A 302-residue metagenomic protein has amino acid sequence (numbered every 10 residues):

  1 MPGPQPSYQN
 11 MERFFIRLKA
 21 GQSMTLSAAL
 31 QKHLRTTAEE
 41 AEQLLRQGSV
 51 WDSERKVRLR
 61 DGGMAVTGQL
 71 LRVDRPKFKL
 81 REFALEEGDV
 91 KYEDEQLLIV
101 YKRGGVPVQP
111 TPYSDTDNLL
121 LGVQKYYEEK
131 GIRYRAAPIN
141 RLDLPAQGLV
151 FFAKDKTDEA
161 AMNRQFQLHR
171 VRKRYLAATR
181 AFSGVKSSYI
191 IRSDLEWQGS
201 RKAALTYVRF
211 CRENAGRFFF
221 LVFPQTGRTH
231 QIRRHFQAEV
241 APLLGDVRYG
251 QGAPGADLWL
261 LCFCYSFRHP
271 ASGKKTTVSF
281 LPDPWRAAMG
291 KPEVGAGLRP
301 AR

Functional and structural regions predicted by a protein language model:
P2-R302: RNA pseudouridine synthases
